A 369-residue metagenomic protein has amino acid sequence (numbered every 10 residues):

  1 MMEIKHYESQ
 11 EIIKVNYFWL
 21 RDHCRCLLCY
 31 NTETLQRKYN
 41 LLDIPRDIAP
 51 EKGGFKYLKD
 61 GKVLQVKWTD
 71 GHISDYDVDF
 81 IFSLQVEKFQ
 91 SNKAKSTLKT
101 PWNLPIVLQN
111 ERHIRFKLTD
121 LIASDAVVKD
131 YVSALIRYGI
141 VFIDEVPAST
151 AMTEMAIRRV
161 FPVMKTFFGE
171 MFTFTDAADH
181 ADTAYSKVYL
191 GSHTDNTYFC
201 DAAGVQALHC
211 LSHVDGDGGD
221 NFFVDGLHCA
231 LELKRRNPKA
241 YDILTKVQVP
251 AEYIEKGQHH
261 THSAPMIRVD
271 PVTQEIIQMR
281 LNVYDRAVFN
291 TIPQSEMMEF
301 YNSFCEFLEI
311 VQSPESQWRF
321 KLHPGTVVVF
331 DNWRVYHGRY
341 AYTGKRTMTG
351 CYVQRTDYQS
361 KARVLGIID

Functional and structural regions predicted by a protein language model:
M1-A123: Motif-centric detector for short Cys/His coordination patterns
K99-I140, E145-V329, W333-D369: Active-site environment of non-heme Fe oxygenases that use a 2-His-1-carboxylate facial triad
